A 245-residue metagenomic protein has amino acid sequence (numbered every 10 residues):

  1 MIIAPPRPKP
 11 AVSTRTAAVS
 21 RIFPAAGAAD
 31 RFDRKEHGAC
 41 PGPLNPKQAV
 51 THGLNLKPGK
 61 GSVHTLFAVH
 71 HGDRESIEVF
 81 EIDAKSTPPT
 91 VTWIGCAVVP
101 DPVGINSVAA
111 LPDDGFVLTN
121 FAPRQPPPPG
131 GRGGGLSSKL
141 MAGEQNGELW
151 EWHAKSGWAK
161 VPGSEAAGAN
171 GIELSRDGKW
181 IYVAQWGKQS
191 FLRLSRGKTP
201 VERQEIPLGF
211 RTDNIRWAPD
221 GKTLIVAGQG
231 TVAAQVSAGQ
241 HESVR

Functional and structural regions predicted by a protein language model:
M1, P5-P6, A28-P58, V98-F116 (+3 more regions): Beta-rich, blade/repeat-based domains predominating in secreted/periplasmic proteins but also intracellular
M1-D30, D83-S86: Beta-propeller domains
M1-P8, A68-V69, L118-G143, V226-R245: Short, conserved, GDST-rich strand-edge loop motifs in beta-rich repeat architectures
P6-A11, S76-E78, G147-W150, S190-L192: A short loop-to-beta-strand structural motif that recurs across blades of beta-propeller domains
A18-R21, V91-G95, G157-K160, V201-E205: Predominantly a core beta-strand signature of beta-propeller blades across repeat-based propeller domains
K57-G59, H64, E81-A84, V108 (+1 more regions): Flexible "stalk/tail and boundary" regions
F80-P89, L194-K198: Short loop/turn segments immediately following beta-strands, especially the blade-tip and inter-blade linker loops
G187-Q240: A beta-strand-loop signature enriched in Asp, Gly, Thr, and Trp that corresponds to the sialidase/neuraminidase Asp-box
